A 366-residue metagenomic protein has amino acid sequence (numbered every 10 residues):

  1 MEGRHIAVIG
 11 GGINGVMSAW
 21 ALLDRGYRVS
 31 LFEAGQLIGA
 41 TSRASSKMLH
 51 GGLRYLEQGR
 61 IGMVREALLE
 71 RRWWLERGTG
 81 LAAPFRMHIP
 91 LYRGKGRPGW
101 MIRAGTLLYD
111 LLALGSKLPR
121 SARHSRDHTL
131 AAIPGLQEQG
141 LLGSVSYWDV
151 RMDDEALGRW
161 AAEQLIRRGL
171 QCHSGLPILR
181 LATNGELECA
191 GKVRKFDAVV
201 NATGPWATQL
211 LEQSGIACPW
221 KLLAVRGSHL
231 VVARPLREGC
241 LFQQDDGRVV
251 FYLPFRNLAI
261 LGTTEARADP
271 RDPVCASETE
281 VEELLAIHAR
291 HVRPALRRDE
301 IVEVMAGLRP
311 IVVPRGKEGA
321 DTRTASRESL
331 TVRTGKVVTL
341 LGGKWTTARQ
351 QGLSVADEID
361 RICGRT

Functional and structural regions predicted by a protein language model:
E2-N14: Beta1/beta-strand and adjacent pyrophosphate-binding region of the FAD-binding site in flavoprotein oxidoreductases
I9, K195-G204: Short hydrophobic core segments
L23-A44: Glycine-rich FAD pyrophosphate-binding loop
K47-A132, V250: Dinucleotide-binding Rossmann-like beta1-alpha1 core, especially the glycine-rich loop that anchors the ADP
L91-R168, H173, R180, R256 (+3 more regions): Flavin (FAD/FMN) cofactor-binding and adjacent substrate-gating region of FAD-dependent oxidoreductase domains
R180-R194, V199: Conserved beta-strand-loop-beta-strand element in the redox core of flavoprotein oxidoreductases
N201-I216: Flavin (primarily FAD) binding-site architecture
P219-S228, R234-L236, Q243-I260, R267-T366: C-terminal catalytic lobe of FAD-dependent flavoproteins
